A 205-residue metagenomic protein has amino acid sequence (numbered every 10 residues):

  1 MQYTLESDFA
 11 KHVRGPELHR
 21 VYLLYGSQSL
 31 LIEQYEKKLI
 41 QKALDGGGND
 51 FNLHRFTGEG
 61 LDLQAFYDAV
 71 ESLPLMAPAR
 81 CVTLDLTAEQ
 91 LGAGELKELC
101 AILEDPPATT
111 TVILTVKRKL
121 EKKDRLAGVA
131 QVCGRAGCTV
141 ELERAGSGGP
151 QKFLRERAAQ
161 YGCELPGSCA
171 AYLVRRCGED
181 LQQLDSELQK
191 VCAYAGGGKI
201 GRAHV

Functional and structural regions predicted by a protein language model:
M1-R202: Conserved beta/loop motifs at nucleotide-recognition and modification sites
